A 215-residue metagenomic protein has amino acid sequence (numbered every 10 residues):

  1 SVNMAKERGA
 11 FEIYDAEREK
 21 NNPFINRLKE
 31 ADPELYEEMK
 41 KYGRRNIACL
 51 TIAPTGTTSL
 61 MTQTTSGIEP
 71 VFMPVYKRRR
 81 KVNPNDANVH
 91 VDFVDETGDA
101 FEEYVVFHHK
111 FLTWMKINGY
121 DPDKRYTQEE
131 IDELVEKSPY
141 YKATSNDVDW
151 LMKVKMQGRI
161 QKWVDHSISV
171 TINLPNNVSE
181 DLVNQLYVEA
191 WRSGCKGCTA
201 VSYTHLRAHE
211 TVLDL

Functional and structural regions predicted by a protein language model:
S1-R18: Extended, well-ordered alpha-helical scaffold/bundle regions in very large, multi-domain proteins
A10, I25, E38-R45, L50-R207: Catalytic alpha/beta core of large soluble enzyme barrels
E17-R18, S202, L213: Proline- and acidic/polar-enriched loop/turn elements at helix boundaries
E19-P23: Alpha-helical scaffold segments that mediate packing/assembly in large oligomeric complexes
N26, A31-Y36: Surface-exposed acidic, glycine/proline-enriched linker/cap segments that occur as 15-30-residue helix-coil
H205-L215: Single conserved hydrophobic/aromatic residue that forms the stacking wall/gate of nucleotide- or nucleobase-binding
